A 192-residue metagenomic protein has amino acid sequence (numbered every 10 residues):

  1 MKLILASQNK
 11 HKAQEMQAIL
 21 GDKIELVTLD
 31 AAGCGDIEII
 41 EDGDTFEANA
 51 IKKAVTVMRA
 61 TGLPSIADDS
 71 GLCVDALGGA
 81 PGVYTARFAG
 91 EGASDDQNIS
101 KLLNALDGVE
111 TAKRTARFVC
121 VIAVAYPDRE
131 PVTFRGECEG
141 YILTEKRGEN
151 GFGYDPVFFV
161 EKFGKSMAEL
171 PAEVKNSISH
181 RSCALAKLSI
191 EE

Functional and structural regions predicted by a protein language model:
K2-I4, K10-L29, G33-E192: Anionic-ligand binding patches
